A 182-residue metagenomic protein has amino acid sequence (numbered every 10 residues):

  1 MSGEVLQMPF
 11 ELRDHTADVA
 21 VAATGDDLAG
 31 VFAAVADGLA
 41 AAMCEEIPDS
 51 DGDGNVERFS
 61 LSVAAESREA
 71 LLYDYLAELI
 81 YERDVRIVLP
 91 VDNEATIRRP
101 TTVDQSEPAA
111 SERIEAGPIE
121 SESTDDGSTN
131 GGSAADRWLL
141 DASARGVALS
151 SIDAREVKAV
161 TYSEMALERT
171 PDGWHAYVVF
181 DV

Functional and structural regions predicted by a protein language model:
S2-V182: Intrinsically disordered, low-complexity regions
